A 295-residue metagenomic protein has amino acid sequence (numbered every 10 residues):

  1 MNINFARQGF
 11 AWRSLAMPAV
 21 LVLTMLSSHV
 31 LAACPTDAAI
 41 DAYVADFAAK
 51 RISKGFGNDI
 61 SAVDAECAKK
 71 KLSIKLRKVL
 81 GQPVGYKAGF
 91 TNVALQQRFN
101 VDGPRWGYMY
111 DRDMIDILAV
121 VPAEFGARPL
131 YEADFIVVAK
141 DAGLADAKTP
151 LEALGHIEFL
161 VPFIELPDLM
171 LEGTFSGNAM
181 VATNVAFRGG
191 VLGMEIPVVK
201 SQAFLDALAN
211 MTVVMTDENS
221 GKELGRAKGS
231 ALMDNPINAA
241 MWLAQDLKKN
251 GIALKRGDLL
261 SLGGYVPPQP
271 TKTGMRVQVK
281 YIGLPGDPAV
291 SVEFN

Functional and structural regions predicted by a protein language model:
M1-W12: N-terminal secretory signal peptides that target proteins for export/translocation
M17-M25: Hydrophobic helical h-region of N-terminal Sec-dependent signal peptides in bacterial secretory/periplasmic proteins
S27-H29: N-terminal signal peptide c-region/cleavage motif recognized by signal peptidases
A33-D234, P288-S291, N295: Catalytic-core "active-site belt" of small-molecule-metabolizing enzymes, emphasizing His/Asp/Glu-rich regions
N184, Q278-G283: Short, exposed beta-strand-loop hairpins at the edges of beta-sheets in extracellular/periplasmic proteins
N250-L254, L260-S261: C-terminal soluble interaction/assembly domains
V266-Q269, G283-G286: Short, charged beta-turn/beta-strand-edge "cap" motif at the junction between a beta-strand and an adjacent loop
